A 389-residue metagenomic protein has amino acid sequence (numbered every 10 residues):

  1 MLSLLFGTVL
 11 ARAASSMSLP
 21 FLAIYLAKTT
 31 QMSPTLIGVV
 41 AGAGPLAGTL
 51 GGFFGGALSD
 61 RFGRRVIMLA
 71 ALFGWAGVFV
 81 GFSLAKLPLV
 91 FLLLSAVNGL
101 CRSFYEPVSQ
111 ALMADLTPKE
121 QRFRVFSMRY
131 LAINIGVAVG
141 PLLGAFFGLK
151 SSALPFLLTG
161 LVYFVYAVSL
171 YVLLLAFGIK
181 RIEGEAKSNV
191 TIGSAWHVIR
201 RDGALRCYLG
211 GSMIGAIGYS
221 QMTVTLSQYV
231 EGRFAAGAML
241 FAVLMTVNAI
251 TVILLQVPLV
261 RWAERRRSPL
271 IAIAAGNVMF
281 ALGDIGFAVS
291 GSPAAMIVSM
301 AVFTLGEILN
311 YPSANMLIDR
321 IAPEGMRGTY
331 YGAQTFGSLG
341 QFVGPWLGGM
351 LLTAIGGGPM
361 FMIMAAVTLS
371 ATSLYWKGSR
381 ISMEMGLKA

Functional and structural regions predicted by a protein language model:
M1, F177-G210: Juxtamembrane intracellular "pre-TM" segments in multi-pass secondary transporters
F21-T35, V224-L240: Short amphipathic helix-loop junctions that connect adjacent transmembrane helices in Major Facilitator Superfamily/SLC
P45-F53, V137-A138, A249-V257, Q341-F342 (+1 more regions): Residue-level signature of mid-helix packing/kink "hotspots" within the transmembrane helices of 12-pass Major
T49-K86: Conserved MFS/SLC helix-loop-helix module at the cytosolic interface between two early adjacent transmembrane helices
G51-G63, G148, L255-S268, L352: Helix-to-loop junctions at the C-terminal end of transmembrane segments in multipass secondary transporters
V66-V80, I271-G286: Structural signature of the two symmetry-related core transmembrane helices
L94-I135: Cytoplasmic helix-loop-helix junction between adjacent transmembrane helices in 12-TM secondary transporters
G325-I355: A late C-terminal transmembrane helix in Major Facilitator Superfamily
